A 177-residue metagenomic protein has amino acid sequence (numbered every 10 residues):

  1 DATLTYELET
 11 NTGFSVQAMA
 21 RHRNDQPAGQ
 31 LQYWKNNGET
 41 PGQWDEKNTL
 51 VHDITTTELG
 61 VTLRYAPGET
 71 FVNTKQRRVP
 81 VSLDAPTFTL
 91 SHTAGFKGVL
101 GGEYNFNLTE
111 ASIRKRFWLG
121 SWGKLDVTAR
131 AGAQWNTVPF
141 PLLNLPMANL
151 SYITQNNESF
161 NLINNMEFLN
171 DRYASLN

Functional and structural regions predicted by a protein language model:
D1-N177: Exposed, low-structure sequence patches enriched in small/polar residues
